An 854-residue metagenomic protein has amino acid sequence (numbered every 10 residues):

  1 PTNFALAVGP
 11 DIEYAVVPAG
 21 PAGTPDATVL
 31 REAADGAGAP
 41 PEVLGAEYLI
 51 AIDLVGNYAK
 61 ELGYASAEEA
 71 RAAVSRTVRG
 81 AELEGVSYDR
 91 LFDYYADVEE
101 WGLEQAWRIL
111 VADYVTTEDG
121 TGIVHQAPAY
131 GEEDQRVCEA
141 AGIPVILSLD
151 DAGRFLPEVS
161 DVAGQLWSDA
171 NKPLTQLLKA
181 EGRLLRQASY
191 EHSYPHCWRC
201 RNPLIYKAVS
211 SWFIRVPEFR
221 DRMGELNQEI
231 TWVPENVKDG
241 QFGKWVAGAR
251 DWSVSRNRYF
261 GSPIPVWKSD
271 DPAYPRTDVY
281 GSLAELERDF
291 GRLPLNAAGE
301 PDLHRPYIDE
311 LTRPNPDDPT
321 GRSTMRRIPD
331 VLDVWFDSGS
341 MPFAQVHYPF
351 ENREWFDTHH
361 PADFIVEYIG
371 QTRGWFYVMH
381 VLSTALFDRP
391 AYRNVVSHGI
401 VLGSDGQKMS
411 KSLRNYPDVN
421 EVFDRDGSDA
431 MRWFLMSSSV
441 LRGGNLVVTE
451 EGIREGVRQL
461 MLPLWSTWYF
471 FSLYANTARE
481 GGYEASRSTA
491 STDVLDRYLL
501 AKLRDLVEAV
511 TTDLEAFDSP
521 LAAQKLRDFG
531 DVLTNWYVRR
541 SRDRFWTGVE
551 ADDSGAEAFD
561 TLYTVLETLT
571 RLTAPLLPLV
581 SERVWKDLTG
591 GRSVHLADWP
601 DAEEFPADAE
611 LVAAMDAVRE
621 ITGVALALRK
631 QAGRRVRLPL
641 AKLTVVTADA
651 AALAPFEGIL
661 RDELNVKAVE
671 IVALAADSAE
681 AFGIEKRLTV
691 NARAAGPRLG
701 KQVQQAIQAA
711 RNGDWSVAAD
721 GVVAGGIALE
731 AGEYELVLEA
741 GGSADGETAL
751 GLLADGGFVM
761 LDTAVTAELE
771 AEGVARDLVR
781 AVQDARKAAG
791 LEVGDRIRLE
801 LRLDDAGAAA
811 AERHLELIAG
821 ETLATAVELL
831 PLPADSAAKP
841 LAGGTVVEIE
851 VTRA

Functional and structural regions predicted by a protein language model:
P1-F4, P10-L44, Y48, L54-E68 (+10 more regions): Residue patterns forming the tRNA-binding/recognition surfaces of aminoacyl-tRNA synthetases and related DALR
E68-Y114, I143, N202-P203, K207-E225 (+3 more regions): Conserved oxyanion/phosphate-binding beta-strand-loop segments in alpha/beta enzyme cores
R76, G80, K179-C200, I308-D330: Short acidic, Pro/Gly- and aromatic-enriched capping/linker segments at domain boundaries
E139-G142, A344, T384-F387: Alpha-helix C-terminal capping segments
P157-W167, T231-D239, F364-I369, L611 (+2 more regions): Short histidine-centered catalytic/ligand-binding loop motif
K244, G248-F336, S340-P342, L386-S428 (+2 more regions): Feature 926 captures the class I aminoacyl-tRNA synthetase adenylation module centered on the KMSKS loop
V331, H359-Q371, I453: A short glycine/serine-rich beta->alpha loop
F376-S383: Conserved pre-motif C helix in the palm subdomain of viral-like polymerases
